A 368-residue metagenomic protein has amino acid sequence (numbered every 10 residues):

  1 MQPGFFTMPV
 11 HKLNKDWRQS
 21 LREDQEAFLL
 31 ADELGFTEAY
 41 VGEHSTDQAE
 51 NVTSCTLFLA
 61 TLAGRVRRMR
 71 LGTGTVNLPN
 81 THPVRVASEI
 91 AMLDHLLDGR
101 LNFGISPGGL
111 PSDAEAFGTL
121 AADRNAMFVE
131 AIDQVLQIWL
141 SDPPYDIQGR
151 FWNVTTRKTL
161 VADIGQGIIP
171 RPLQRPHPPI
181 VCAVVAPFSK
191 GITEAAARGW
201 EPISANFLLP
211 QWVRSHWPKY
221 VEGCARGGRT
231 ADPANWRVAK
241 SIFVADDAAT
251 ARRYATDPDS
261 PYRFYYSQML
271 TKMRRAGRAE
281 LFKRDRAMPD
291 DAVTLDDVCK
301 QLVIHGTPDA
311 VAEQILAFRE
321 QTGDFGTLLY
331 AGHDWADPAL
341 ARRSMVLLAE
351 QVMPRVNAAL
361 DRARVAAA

Functional and structural regions predicted by a protein language model:
M1-D16, L110, V161-H177, L281-K300: N-terminal small/glycine-rich loop or linker at the start of catalytic domains across soluble metabolic enzymes
M1-L71, H177-P178, A366-A368: N-terminal beta1-alpha1-beta2 module of alpha/beta enzyme domains
P3, E43, L62, L93 (+7 more regions): Conserved, mostly hydrophobic/aromatic
P3-T7, A39-V41, L71-G74, L101-I105 (+4 more regions): Hydrophobic faces of well-ordered beta-strands that scaffold small-molecule active sites in alpha/beta enzyme cores
T7-R22, V76-V84, H177-P187, F243 (+1 more regions): Active-site mouth loops of central-metabolism enzymes
D32, L59-R67, I90, D94-L101 (+3 more regions): Acidic (Asp/Glu)-rich catalytic clusters
E38-F58, L62, N77, G109 (+2 more regions): Glycine-rich, proline-tolerant flexible connector loops at the mouths of alpha/beta enzymes
H82-R198, Q211-P218, A225-R226, A367: Internal, glycine-rich beta/alpha segment that forms the wall or movable "lid" of small-molecule/cofactor binding
